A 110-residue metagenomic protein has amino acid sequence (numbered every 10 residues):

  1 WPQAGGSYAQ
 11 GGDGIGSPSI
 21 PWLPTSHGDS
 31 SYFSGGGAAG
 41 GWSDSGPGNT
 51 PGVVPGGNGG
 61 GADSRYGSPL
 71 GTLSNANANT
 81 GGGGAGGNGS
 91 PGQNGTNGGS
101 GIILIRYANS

Functional and structural regions predicted by a protein language model:
W1-S110: Low-complexity, glycine/proline-biased repetitive segments and flexible coils/loops
